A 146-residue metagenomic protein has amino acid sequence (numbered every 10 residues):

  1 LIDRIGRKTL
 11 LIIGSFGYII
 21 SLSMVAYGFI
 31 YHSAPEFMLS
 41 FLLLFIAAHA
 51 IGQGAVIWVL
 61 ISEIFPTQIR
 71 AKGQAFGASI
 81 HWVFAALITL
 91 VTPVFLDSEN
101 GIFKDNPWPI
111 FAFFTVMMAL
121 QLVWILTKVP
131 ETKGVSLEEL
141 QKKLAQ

Functional and structural regions predicted by a protein language model:
L1-Q146: Alpha-helical transmembrane bundle of multi-pass membrane proteins
